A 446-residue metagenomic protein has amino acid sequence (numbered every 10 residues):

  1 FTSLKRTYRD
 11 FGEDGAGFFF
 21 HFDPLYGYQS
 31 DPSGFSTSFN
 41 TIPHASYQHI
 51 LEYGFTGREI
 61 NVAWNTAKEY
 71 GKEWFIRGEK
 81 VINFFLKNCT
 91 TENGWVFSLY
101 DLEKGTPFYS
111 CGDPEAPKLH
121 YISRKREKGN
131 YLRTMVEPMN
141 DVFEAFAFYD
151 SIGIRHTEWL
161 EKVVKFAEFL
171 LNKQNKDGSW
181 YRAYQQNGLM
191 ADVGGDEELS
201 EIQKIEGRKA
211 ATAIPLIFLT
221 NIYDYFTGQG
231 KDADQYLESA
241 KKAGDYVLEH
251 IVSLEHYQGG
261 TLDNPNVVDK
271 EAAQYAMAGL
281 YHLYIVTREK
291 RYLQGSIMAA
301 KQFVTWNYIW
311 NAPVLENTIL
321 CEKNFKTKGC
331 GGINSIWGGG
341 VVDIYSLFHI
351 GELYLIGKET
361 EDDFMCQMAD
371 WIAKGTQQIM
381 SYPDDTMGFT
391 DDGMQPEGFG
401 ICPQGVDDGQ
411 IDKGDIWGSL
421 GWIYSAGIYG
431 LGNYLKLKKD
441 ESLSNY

Functional and structural regions predicted by a protein language model:
F1-G54, K80, F84-H120, F169-N187 (+3 more regions): Low-complexity, Ser/Thr/Pro/Gly-enriched N-terminal "stalk/linker" regions
F1-L25, K165, Y225, H282 (+2 more regions): Terminal, non-catalytic domain-edge segments
T2-R9, A63, F75-C89, V136-M139 (+9 more regions): Hydrophobic core segments within long, regular secondary-structure runs in both alpha- and beta-rich folds
F39-E59, P117-E137, D192-I214, Y257-A278 (+4 more regions): Solvent-exposed loop and edge beta-strand segments that line ligand/cofactor-binding and catalytic clefts
T41-H49, G54-E92, Y109, D113-M139 (+5 more regions): Aromatic- and glycine-enriched glycan-recognition loops and surfaces that form the carbohydrate-binding subsites
I60-F75, E137-R155, Q203, A213-D232 (+6 more regions): Well-ordered alpha-helical scaffold segments within catalytic/enzyme domains
N83, E161, E168, L189-S200 (+7 more regions): Internal alpha-helical scaffold/solenoid segments in large eukaryotic proteins
G112-R126, A147-D234, I285, I297-N307: Active-site lining segments of carbohydrate-active enzymes
